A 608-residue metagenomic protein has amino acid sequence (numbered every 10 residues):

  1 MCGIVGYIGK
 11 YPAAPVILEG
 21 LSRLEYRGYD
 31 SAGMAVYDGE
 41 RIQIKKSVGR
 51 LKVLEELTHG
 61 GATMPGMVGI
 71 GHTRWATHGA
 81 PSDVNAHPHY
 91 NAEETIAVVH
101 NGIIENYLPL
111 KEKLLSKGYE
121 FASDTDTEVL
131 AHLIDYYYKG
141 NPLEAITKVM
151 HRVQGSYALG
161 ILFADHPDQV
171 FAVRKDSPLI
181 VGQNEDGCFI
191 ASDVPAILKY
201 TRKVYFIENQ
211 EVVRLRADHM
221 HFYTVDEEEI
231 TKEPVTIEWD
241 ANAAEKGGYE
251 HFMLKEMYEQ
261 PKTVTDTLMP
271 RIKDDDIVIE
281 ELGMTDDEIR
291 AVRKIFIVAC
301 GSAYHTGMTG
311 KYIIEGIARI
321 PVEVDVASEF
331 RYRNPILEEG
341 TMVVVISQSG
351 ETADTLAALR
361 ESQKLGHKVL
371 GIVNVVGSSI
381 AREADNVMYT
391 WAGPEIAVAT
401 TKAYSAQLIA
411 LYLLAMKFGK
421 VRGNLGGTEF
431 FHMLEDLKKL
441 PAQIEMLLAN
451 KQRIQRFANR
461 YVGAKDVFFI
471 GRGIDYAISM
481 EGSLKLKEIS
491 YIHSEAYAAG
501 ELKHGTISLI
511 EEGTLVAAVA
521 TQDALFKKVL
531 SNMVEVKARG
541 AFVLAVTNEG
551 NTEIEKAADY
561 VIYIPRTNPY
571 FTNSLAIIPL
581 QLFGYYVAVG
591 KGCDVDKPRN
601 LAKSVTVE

Functional and structural regions predicted by a protein language model:
M1-E250, K262-R293, Y332, G427 (+4 more regions): Conserved short alpha-helical segments that host acidic/polar catalytic motifs at enzyme active sites
I4, V36, V98, I161 (+8 more regions): Structural beta-sheet core signal
M67, G71-V84, K273-D286, G310-I346 (+1 more regions): Glycine-rich oxoanion-binding loops at beta->alpha junctions
P88-Y90, F171-A172, V204-Y205, V212-R214 (+12 more regions): Replace "in large, NTP-powered and nucleic-acid-processing enzymes" with "in large, NTP-powered factors and other
E227, F542, E555-A557, T567-E608: Generic C-terminus detector
Q260-V264, L268-F296, N386-L515, A588-E608: Active-site phosphate/pyrophosphate-binding segments
R290-K439, V519-I562, F583, K591: Glycine-rich phosphate-binding loops that contact phosphosugars or nucleotide phosphates
